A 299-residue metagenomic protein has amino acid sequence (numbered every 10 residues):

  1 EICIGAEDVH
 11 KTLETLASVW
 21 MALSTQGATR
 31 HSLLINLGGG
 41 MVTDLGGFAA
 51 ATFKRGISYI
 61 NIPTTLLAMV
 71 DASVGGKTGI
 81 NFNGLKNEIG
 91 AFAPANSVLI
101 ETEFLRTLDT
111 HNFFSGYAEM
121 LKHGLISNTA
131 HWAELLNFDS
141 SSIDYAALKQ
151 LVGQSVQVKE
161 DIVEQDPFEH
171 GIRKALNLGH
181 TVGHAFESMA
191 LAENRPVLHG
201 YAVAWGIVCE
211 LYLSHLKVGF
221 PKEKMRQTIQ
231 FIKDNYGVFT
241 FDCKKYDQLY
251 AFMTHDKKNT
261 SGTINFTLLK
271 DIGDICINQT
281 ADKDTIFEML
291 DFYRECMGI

Functional and structural regions predicted by a protein language model:
E1-L33: ATP/NTP phosphate-donor binding region
A6-E7, L37-G39, L178-G179: Glycine-rich beta-strand-to-loop/alpha-helix junction loops that act as flexible
T25-A28, P94-S97, E103-T110, A118-A130 (+8 more regions): Generic secondary-structure signature for well-ordered alpha-helical cores
M41-F48, M69, H184-A185: Short glycine/serine/threonine-rich phosphate/pyrophosphate-binding segments that cradle anionic phosphate groups
F48-S140: A glycine/threonine-rich phosphate-anchoring loop and its flanking beta-alpha core in nucleotide/phosphate-binding
A118-M120, F220-I299: C-terminal charged capping/lid subdomain of soluble metabolic enzymes
E134-D247: Active-site segments that bind and position negatively charged phosphate/pyrophosphate groups
